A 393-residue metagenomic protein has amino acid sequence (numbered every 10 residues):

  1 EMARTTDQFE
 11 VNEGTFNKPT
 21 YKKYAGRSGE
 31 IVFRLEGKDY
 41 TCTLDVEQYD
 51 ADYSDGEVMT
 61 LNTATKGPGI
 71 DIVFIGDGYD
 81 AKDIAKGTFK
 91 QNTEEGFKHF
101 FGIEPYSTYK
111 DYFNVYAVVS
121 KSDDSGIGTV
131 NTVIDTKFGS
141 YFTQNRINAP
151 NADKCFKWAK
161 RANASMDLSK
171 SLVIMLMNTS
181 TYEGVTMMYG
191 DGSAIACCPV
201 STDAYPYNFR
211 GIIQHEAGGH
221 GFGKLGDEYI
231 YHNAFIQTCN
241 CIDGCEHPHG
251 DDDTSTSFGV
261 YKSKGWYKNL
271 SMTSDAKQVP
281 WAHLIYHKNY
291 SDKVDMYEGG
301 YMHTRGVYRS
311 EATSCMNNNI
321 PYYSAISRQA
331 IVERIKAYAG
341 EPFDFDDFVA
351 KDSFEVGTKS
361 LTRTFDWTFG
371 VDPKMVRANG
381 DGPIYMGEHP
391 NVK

Functional and structural regions predicted by a protein language model:
E1-T5: Extended low-complexity, serine/threonine- and proline-enriched intrinsically disordered segments
D7-N12, N17, K22, Y40-S165 (+5 more regions): Propeptide-to-catalytic entry region of secreted or membrane-anchored zinc metalloproteases
K18, G26-K38, K393: Short, aromatic- and glycine-rich surface loops/edge beta-strands on solvent-exposed regions
D71-G76, N114-A117, L172-L176, C197 (+3 more regions): Structural recognition of the beta-strand scaffold that forms the well-ordered cores of secreted hydrolase catalytic
D77-A81, K121-S125, T179-G184, N208-F209 (+3 more regions): Solvent-exposed loop/turn segments at secondary-structure junctions within structured extracellular/periplasmic domains
A85-F89, G190-A217: Short pre-active-site segment immediately N-terminal to the catalytic Zn-binding motif
G126-T129, I134, K154-K170, L176-P199: Catalytic zinc-binding patch centered on the HExxH motif and its immediate surroundings that defines zinc-dependent
E228-K393: Replace "(M1/M4/M9/M12/WLM)" with "(e.g., M1/M4/M8/M9/M12/M26/WLM)" and add "not limited to" to clarify scope
